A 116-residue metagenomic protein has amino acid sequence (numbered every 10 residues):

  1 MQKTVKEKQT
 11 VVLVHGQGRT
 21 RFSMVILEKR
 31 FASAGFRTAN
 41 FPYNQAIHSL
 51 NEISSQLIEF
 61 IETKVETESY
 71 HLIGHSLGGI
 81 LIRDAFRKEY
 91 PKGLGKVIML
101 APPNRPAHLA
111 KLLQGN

Functional and structural regions predicted by a protein language model:
K3-T10: Proline/glycine-enriched tight loop/beta-turn segments at coil->beta junctions that connect or precede beta-strands
V11-F22, I26, R30-N44, H48-N116: Serine-dependent carboxylesterase/thioesterase catalytic core of lipase-like alpha/beta-hydrolase/SGNH enzymes
